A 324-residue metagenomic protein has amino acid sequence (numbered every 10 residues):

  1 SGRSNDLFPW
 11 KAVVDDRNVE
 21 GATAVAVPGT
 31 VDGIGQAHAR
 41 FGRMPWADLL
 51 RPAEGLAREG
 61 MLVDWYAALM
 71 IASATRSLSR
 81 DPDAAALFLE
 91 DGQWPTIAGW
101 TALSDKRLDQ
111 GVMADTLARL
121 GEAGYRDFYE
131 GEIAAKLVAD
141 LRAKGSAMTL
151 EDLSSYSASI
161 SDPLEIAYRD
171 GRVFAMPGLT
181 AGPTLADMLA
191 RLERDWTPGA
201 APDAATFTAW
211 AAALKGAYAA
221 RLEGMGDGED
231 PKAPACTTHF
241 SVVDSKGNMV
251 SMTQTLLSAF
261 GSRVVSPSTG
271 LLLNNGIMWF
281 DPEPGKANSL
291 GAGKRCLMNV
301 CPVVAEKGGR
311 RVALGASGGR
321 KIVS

Functional and structural regions predicted by a protein language model:
S1, A147-T149, N248-V312, R320-K321: Active-site rim segments in enzyme catalytic domains, especially the processed small/beta chain of N-terminal
S1-A123, F128-E130, A135-G171, A175-T180 (+1 more regions): Noncatalytic scaffold domains of N-terminal-nucleophile
G29-Q36, G111-R119, T184-R191, V243-T255: Active-site-proximal alpha-helical segments within enzyme catalytic domains
D83, L189-L256, S262-T269, G276: Internal maturation/activation junctions in enzymes
I160, P234-T237, A259, M298-V300: Short, small/polar residue-rich loop motifs at catalytic or cofactor-binding pockets
L164-I166, A190, C301-E306: Short beta-strand elements
G171-G178, L185-L189, V242, M249-T253 (+1 more regions): Short, well-ordered beta-strand elements
G182-P198, A305, V312, G319-S324: M16/insulysin-pitrilysin zinc metalloprotease superfamily fold
